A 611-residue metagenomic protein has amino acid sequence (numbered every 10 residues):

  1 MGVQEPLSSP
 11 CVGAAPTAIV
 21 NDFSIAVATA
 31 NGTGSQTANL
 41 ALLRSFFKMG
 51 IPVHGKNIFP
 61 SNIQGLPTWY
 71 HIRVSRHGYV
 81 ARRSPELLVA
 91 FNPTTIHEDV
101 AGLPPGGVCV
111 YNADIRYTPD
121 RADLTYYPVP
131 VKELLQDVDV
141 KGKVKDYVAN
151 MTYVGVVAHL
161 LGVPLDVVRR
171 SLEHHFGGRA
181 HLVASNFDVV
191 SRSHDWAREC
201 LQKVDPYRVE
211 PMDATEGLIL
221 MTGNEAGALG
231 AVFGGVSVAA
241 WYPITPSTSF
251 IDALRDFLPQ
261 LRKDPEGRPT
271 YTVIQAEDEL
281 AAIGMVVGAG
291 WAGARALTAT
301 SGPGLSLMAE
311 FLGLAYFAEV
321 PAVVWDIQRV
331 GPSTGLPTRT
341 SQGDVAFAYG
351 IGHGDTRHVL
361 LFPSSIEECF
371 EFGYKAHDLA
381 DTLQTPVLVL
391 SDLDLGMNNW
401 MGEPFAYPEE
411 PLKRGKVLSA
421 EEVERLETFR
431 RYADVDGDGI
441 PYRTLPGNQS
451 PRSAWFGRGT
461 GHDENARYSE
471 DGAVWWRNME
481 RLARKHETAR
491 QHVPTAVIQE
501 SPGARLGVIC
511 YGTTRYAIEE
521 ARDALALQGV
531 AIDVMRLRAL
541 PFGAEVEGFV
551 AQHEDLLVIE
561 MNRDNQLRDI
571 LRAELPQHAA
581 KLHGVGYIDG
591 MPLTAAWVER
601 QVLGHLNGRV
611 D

Functional and structural regions predicted by a protein language model:
G2-G234, V238-A240: Active-site cofactor/cluster-binding pocket
P10, K56, V167-R169, A180-D188 (+8 more regions): Flexible, glycine/charged-enriched surface loops at secondary-structure junctions
V12, I19-V100, V238, T245-G350 (+2 more regions): Thiamine diphosphate
F59-P60, V189, E210-D213, P246-S249 (+6 more regions): A glycine-rich phosphate-binding loop feature that marks nucleotide/adenosyl-phosphate handling sites
P60-I63, R116-P119, L134, T248 (+6 more regions): Short gly/pro/ser/thr-enriched loop/turn and capping motifs at secondary-structure boundaries
H71-V74, F91, Y126-P128, H174-G178 (+15 more regions): Metallocofactor- and cofactor-centric catalytic cores in central/energy metabolism, strongly enriched
L103-C109, L124, Y271, V320 (+2 more regions): A short helix->loop->beta-strand "cap" motif at the edges of active sites that frequently abuts
L220-A228, V232-G234, F372, H377-D611: Flexible, low-complexity linker and terminal segments
